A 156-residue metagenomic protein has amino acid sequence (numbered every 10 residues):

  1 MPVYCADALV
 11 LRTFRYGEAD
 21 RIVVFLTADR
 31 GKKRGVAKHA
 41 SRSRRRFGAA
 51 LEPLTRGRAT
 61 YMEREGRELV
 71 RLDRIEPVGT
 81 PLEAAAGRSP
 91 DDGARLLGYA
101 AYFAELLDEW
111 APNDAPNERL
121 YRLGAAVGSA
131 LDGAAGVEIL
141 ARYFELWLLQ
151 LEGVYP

Functional and structural regions predicted by a protein language model:
M1-P156: Non-catalytic alpha-helical scaffolds and adjoining flexible linkers that form interface surfaces for assembly
